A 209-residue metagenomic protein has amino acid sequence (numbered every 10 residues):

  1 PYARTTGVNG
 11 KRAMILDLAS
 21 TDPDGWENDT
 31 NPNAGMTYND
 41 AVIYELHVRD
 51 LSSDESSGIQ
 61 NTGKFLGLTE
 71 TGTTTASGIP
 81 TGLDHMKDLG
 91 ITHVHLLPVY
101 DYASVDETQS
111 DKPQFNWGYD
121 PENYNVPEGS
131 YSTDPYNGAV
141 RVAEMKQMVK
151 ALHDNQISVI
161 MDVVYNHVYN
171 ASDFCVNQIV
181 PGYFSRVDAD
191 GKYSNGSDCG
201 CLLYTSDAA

Functional and structural regions predicted by a protein language model:
P1-E45, D50-G63, G67-E70: The feature marks proteins involved in alpha-glucan
P1-T5, Y204-A209: Short intrinsically disordered, low-complexity coil segments enriched in acidic
R49-S206: Substrate-binding/active-site clefts of carbohydrate-active enzymes
